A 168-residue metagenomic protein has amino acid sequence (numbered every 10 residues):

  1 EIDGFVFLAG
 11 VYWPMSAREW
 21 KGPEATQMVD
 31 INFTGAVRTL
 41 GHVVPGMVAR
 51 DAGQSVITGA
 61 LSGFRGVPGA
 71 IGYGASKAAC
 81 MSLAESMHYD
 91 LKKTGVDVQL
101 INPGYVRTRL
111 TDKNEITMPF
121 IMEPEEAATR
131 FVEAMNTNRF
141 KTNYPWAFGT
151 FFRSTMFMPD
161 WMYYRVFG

Functional and structural regions predicted by a protein language model:
G4, Y12-T26, G69: Conserved mid-core segment of classical short-chain dehydrogenase/reductases
L40, S76: Active-site helix of classical SDR
P45, Y89-K93: Alpha-helical segment proximal to the catalytic Tyr-Lys
A60: Residue(s) in the substrate-gating loop at a strand-loop-helix junction that position the organic substrate next
G66-G74, S86, N114: Active-site loop-to-helix junction immediately N-terminal to the catalytic Tyr of the SDR YXXXK motif in Rossmann-fold
L100, I116-F151: C-terminal helical subdomain
P103-K113, T117: Short, flexible catalytic-loop segment of classical short-chain dehydrogenase/reductase
